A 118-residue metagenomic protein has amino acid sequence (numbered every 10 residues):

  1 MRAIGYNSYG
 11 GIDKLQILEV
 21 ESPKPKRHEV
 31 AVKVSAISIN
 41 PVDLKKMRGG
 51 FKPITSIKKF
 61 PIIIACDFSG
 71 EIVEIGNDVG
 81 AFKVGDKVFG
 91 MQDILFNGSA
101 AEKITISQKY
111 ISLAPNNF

Functional and structural regions predicted by a protein language model:
M1-R2: Extreme N-terminal starter segment of soluble prokaryotic enzymes
Y6, M47, V73-E74, T105-I106: Short beta-strand-to-turn element immediately C-terminal to the catalytic PLP-Schiff-base lysine in fold type I
G10-L15, P41-V42: Short N-terminal binding/cap micro-motifs at the start of the first secondary-structure element
K14-E19, G98: Residues that act as N-cap/strand-start positions at coil-to-secondary-structure junctions
I17-S22, S69-E71, K103-T105, I111: Conserved hydrophobic/aromatic beta-strand scaffold that supports enzyme active sites
E21-S38, F51-L95: Glycine-rich beta-strand-centered segment in the early N-terminal region that forms part of a ligand/cofactor-binding
V42-R48: Cytochrome P450 core scaffold surrounding the K-helix E-X-X-R motif and the conserved "meander" helix-loop region
A81, M91-F118: NAD(P)H dinucleotide-binding glycine-rich loop of Rossmann-like/cofactor-binding domains, especially the beta1-alpha1
